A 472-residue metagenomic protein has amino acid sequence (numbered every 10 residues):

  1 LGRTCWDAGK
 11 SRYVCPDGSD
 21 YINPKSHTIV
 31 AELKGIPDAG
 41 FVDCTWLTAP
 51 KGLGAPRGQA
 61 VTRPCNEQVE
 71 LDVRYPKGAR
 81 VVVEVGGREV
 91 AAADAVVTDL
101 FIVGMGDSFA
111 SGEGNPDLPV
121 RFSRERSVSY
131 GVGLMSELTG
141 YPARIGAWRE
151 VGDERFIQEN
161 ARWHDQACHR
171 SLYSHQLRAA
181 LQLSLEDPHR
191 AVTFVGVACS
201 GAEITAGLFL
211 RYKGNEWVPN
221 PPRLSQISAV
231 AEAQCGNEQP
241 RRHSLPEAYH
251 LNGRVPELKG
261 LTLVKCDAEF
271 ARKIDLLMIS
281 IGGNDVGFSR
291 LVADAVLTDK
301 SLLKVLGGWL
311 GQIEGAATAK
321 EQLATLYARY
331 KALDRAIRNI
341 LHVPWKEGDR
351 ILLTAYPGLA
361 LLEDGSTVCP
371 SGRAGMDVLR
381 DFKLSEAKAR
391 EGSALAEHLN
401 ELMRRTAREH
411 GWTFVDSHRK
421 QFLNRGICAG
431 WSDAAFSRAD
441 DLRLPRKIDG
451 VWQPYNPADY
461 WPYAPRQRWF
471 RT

Functional and structural regions predicted by a protein language model:
L1-F101: Beta-strand-enriched, solvent-exposed domains that form extended recognition/catalytic surfaces
F101-M105, F109-E113, T193-A198, D275-S280 (+3 more regions): Structural recognition of the beta-strand scaffold that forms the well-ordered cores of secreted hydrolase catalytic
M105, G112-R121, A206-L210, F288-A293 (+2 more regions): Short, solvent-exposed loop/turn and secondary-structure capping segments
E125-A324: Conserved SGNH/GDSL esterase-like catalytic core that processes O-acyl groups on lipids and polysaccharides
H175-V192, F270, Q322-R350, E391-S417: A structural motif corresponding to the C-terminal end of an alpha-helix and its immediate exit/capping segment
S280, S289, A293-K300, K304-G307 (+2 more regions): Active-site cradle of extracellular carbohydrate-active enzymes
G307-R329, I340, F382-G392: Surface-exposed cleft-lining segments at the edges of enzyme active sites
G358-T472: Mobile gating loops/cap/lid regions near enzyme active sites that modulate substrate access
